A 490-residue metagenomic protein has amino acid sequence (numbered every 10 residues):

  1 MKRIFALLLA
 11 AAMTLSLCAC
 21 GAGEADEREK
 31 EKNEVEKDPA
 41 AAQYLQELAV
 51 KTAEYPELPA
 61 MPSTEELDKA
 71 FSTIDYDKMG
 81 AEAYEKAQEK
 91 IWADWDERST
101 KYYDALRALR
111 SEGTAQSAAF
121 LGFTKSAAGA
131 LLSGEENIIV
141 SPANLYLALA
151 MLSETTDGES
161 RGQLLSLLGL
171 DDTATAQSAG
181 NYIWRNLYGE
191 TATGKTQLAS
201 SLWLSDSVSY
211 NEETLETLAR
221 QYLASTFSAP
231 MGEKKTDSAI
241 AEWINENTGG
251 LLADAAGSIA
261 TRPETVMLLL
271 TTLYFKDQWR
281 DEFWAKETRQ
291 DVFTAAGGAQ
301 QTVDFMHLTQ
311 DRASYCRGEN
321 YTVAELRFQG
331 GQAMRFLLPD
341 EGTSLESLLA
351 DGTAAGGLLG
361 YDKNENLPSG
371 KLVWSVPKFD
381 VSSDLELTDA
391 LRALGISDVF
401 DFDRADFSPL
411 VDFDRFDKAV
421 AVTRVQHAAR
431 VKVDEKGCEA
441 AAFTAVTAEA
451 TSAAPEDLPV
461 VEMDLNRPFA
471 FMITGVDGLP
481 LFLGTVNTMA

Functional and structural regions predicted by a protein language model:
M1-A11: Positively charged n-region of N-terminal signal peptides that target proteins for export
S16-A19: C-terminal motif of bacterial Sec signal peptides marking the signal peptidase cleavage site
G21-E24: Bacterial signal peptide processing site
D26-L164, S452, L458, T485-V486: Flexible propeptides and autoinhibitory/regulatory segments associated with cysteine proteases
P62-K90, A105-S111, E135-L145, T173-G342 (+1 more regions): Non-catalytic, conformational "gating/processing" segments within enzyme and secreted inhibitor domains
D157-S166, W203, V208-N211: Mid-length scaffold segments of soluble, non-membrane domains
L164-L168, F283-Q290, L345-A355: Short Gly/aromatic-enriched secondary-structure transition segments
L269, T322-L337, P455-A490: Extended hydrophobic
